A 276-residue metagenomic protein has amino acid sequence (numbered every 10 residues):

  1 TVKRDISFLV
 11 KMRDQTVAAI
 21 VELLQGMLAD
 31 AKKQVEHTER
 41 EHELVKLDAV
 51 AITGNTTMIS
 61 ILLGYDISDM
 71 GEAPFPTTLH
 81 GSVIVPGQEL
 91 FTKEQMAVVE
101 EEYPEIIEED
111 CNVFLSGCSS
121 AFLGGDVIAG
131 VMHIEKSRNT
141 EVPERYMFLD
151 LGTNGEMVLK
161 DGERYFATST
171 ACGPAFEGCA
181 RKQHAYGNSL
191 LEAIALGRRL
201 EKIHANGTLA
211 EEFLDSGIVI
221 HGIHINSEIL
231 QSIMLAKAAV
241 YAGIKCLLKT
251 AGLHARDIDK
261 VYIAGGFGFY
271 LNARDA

Functional and structural regions predicted by a protein language model:
T1, S68-G87, A129-M132, N139-S189 (+1 more regions): Glycine-rich phosphate-binding loop of actin/hexokinase-like ATP-binding domains
T1-D5, L9, A180, E228 (+2 more regions): Conserved mixed alpha/beta catalytic, RNA-binding, or beta-rich assembly cores of soluble enzyme, regulatory
T1-V17, E108-E135, G162-A205: Glycine-rich phosphate-binding loop plus the immediately following alpha-helix
S7-V35, E39-E43, D48-V50, N55-M147 (+1 more regions): Nucleotide/phosphate-binding catalytic cleft detector across ATP-hydrolyzing and phosphate-transferring enzymes
K46-T56, L151-T153, A210-S216, D257-F267: A glycine-rich phosphate-binding loop feature that marks nucleotide/adenosyl-phosphate handling sites
E135-S137, L196-R198, I233-L253: Alpha-helical support elements that line or immediately flank enzyme active sites and cofactor-binding pockets
D161-E163, L253-A276: Catalytic phosphate/nucleotide-handling subdomain of diverse soluble enzymes
E192-A236: Gly/charged contiguous loops adjacent to phosphate- or pyrophosphate-bearing nucleotide/cofactor binding elements
